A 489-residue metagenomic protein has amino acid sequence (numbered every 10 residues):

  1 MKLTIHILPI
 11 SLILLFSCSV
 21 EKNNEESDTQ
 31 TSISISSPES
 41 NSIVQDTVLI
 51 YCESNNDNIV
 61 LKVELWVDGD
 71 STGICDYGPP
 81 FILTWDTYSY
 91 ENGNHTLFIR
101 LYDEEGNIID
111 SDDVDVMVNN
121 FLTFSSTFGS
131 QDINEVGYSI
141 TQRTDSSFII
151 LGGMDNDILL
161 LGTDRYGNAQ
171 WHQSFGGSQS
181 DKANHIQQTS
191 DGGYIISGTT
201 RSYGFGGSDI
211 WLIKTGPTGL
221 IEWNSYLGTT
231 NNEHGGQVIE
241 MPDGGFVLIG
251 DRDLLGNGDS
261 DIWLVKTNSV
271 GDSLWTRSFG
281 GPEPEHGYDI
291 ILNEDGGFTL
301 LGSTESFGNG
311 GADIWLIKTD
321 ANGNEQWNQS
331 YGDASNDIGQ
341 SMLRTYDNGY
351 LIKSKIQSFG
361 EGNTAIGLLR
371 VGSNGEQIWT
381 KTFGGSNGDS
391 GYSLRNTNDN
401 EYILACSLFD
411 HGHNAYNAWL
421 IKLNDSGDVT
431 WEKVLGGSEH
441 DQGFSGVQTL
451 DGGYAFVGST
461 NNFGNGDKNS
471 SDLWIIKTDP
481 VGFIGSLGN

Functional and structural regions predicted by a protein language model:
K2-I10: Sec-dependent signal peptide recognition, specifically the positively charged N-region followed immediately by
F16-S17: C-terminal motif of bacterial Sec signal peptides marking the signal peptidase cleavage site
V20-E21: Sec-dependent signal peptide cleavage junction
N24-N120: Long, low-complexity serine/threonine/glycine- and acidic-rich segments characteristic of extracellular
N120-N489: A sequence-level/structural motif corresponding to short, flexible coil/turn segments enriched in small polar residues
